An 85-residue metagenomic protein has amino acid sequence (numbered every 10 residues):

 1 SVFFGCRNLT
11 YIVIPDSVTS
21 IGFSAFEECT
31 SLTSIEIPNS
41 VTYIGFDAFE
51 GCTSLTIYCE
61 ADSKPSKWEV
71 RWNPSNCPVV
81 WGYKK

Functional and structural regions predicted by a protein language model:
C6-S20, T30-Y43, C52-S66, C77-K85: Structural signature of tandem-repeat unit edges
V70-W72: A structural signal for leucine-rich repeat
